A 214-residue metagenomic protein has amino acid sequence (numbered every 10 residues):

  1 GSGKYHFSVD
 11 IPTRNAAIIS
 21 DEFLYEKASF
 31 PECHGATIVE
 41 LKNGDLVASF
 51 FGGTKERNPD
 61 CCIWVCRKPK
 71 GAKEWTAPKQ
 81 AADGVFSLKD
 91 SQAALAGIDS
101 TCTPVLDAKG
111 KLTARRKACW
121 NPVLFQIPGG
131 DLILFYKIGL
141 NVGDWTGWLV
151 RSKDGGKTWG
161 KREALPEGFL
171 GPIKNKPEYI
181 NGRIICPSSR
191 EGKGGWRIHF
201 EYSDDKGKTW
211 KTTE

Functional and structural regions predicted by a protein language model:
G1-E214: Asp-box/BNR beta-propeller blade signature and adjacent active/binding-site loops in extracellular glycan-interacting
